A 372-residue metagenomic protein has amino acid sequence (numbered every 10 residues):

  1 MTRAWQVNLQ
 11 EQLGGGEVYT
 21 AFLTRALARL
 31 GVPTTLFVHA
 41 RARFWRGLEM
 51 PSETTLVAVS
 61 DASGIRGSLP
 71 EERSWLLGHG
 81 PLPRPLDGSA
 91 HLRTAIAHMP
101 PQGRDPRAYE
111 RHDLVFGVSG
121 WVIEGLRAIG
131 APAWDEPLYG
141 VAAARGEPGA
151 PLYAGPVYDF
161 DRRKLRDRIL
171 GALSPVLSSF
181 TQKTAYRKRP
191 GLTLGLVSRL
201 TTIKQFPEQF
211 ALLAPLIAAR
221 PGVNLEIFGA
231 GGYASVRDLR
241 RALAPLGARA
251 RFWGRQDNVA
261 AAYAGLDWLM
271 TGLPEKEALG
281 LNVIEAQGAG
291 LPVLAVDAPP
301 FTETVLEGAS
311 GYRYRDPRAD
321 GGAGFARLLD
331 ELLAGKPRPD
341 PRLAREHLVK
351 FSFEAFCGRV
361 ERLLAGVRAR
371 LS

Functional and structural regions predicted by a protein language model:
W5, P156-K204, E226: Conserved donor-binding/catalytic core segment of Leloir-type glycosyltransferases
G15, D320-A323, A334-A369: A charged, aromatic-enriched C-terminal amphipathic alpha-helix characteristic of glycosyltransferases across folds
G15-F22, T201-P215: A conserved mid-protein helix/loop that constitutes part of the nucleotide-sugar donor-binding site
L36-R43, V197, N224-R237, F252: Glycosyltransferase donor-sugar binding loop
R237-R255: Nucleotide-activated donor-binding/catalytic signature segment of Leloir-type glycosyltransferases, i.e., the conserved
A264-A278: Acidic donor-binding loop of glycosyltransferase active sites
P292-A295: Short hydrophobic beta-strand element within catalytic cores of glycosyltransferases and related nucleotide-activated
T302-E331: Change "using UDP/GDP/dTDP sugars" to "using nucleotide sugars
